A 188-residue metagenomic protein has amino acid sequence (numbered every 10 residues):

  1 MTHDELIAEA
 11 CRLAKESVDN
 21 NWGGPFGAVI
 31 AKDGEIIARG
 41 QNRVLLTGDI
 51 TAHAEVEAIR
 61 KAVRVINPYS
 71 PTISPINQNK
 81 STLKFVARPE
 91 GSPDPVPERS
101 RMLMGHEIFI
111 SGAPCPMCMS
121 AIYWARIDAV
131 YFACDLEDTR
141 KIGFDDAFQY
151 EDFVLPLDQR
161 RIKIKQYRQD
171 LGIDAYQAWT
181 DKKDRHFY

Functional and structural regions predicted by a protein language model:
M1-N20, N77-M104, P114-Y188: Zinc-dependent deaminase
E5, E35, E57: Active-site phosphate/pyrophosphate-handling residues
P25-G34: Short beta-strand scaffold segments in enzyme catalytic cores
R43-E57: A short, polar/charged loop-to-alpha-helix boundary motif
R60-T82: Internal, charge-rich low-complexity segments
F109-A113: Short His-Asn-centered micro-motif
